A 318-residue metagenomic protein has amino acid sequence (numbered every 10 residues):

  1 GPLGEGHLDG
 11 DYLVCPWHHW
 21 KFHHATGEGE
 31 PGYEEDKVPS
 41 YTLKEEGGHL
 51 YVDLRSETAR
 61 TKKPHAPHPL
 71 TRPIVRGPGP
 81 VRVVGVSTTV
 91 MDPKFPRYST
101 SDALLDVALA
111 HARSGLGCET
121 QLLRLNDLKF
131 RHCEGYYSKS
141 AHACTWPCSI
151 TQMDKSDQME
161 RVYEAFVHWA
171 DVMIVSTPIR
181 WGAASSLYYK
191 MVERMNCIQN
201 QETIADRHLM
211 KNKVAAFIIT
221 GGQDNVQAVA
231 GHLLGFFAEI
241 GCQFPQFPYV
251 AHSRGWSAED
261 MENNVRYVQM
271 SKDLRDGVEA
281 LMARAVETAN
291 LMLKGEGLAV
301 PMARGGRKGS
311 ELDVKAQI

Functional and structural regions predicted by a protein language model:
G1-L70, I150-Q158, V162: Rieske [2Fe-2S] iron-sulfur-binding domain
L3-L13, E119-H132: Immediate flanking context of iron-sulfur cluster ligation sites
K62-V81, V90, G115, T151 (+1 more regions): Glycine-rich phosphate/pyrophosphate-binding loop and the adjoining helix
R82-V84, A216: Conserved beta-strand elements of the Class I
M91-L104, Q227: Glycine- and acidic-residue-enriched helix-capping/strand-helix junction motifs
L104-C118: A short, Lys/Arg-enriched amphipathic alpha-helix followed by its capping loop at the start of a domain
L122-C148, S257-N263: N-terminal beta-loop-helix "entrance" segment that forms/cooperates in small-molecule cofactor or anionic ligand
S149-Q243: Helix-loop-strand module that forms the ligand-binding subsite of alpha/beta enzymes
